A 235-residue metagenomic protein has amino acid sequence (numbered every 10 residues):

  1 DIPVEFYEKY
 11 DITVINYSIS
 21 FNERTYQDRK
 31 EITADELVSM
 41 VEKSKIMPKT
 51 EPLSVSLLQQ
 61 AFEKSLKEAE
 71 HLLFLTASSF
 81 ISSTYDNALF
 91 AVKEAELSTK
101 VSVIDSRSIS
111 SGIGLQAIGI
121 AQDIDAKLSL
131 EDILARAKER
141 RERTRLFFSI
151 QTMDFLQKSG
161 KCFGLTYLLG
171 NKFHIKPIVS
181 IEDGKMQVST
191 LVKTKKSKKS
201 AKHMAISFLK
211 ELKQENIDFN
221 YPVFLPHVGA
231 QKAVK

Functional and structural regions predicted by a protein language model:
D1-R24, F80-T84, A88-K93, T99-S102 (+2 more regions): Mixed-charge interfacial surface used for oligomerization/domain docking and macromolecular partner engagement
R24-N87, A91-E96: Class I S-adenosyl-L-methionine
K49, F74, V103, F224-L225: Short catalytic-loop micro-motif centered on adjacent basic/acidic residues
